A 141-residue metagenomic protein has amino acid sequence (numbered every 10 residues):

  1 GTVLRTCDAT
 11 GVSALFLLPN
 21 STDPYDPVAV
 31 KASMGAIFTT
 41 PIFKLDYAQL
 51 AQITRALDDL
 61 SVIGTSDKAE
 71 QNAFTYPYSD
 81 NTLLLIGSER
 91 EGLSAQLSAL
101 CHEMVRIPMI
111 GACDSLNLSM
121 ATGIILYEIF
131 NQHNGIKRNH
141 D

Functional and structural regions predicted by a protein language model:
G1-D141: Post-transcriptional modification and biogenesis factors for structured RNAs of the translation apparatus
